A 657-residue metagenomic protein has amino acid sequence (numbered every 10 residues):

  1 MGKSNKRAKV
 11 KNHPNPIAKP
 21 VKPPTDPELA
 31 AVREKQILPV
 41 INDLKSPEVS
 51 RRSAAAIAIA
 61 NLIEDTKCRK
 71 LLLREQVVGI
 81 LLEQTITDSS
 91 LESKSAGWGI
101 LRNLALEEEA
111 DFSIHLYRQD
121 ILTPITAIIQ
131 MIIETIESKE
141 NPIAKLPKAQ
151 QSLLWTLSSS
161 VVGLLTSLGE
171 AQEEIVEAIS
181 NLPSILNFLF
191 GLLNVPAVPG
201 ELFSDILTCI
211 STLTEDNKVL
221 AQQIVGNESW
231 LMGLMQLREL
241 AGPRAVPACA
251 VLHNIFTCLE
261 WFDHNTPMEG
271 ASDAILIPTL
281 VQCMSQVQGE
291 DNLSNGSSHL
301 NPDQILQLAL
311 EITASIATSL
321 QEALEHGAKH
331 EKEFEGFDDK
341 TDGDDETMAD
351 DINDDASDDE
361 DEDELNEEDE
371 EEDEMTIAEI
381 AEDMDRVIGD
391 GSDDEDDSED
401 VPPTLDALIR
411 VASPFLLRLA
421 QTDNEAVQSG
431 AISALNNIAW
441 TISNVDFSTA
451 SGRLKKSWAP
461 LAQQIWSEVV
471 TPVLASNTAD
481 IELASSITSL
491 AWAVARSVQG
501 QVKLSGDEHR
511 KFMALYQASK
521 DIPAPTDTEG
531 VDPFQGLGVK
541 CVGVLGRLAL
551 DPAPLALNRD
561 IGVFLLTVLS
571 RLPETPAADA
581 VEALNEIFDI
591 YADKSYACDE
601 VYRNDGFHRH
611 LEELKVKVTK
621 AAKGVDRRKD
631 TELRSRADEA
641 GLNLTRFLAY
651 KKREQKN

Functional and structural regions predicted by a protein language model:
G2, P47-A55, I86-G97, I114 (+14 more regions): Helix-start/N-cap signature of alpha-helical segments
G2-L29, E134-Q151, M284-T422: Acidic, serine/threonine- and proline-enriched intrinsically disordered linkers and terminal tails in large eukaryotic
K3-S4, N15-V21, S53-T66, S95-A110 (+9 more regions): Alpha-helical solenoid repeat architecture
T25-R33, D43-A54, N61-L82, S90-A96 (+10 more regions): Elongated alpha-helical scaffolds that mediate protein-protein interactions in large eukaryotic proteins, primarily
L29-R33, V78-T87, R118-K139, N181-P199 (+9 more regions): Amphipathic alpha-helical segments within extended alpha-helical solenoids and repeat-rich scaffolds in large
R102, E109-A110, Y117-L308, I312-K329: Fungal eukaryote-biased detector of long internal structured cores
S160-I185, E201, I312-L320, S398-A475 (+2 more regions): Extended amphipathic secondary-structure runs
N292-N295, P302, L308, A314-T318 (+1 more regions): Eukaryotic acidic, Ser/Thr-rich intrinsically disordered low-complexity regions
